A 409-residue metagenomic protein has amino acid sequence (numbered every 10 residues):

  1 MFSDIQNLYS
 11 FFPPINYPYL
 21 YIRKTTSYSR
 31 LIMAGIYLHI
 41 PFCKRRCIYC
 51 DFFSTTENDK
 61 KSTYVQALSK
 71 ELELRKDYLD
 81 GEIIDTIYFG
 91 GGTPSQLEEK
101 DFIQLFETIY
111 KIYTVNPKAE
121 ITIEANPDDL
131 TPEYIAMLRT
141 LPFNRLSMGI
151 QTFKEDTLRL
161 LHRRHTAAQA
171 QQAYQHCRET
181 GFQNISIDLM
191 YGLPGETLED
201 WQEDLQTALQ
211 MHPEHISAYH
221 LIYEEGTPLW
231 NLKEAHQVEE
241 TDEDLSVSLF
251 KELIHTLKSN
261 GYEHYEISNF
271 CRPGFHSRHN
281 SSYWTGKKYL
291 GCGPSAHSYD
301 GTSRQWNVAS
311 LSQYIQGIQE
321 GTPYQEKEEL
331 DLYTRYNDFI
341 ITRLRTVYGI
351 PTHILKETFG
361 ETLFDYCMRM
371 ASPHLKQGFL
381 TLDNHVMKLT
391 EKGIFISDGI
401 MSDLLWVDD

Functional and structural regions predicted by a protein language model:
Q6-N7, K24: Charged/polar low-complexity intrinsically disordered segments
N16-I32: Short, Lys/Arg-enriched N-terminal segments with co-localized hydrophobic residues within the first ~10-30 amino acids
L31-G35, S54-D77, E82-E361: C-terminal scaffold of the Radical SAM
P41-F52: Local cysteine-cluster metal-coordination motifs and their immediate loop/turn environment, predominantly Fe-S cluster
E361-P373: Short amphipathic alpha-helical interaction segments
K376-H385: A short, conserved structural fragment
H385-S397: Accessory beta->alpha helical hairpin/"wing" motif in late/C-terminal subdomains of nucleic-acid enzymes
I394-D409: Short, amphipathic alpha-helical interaction segments positioned at domain boundaries
